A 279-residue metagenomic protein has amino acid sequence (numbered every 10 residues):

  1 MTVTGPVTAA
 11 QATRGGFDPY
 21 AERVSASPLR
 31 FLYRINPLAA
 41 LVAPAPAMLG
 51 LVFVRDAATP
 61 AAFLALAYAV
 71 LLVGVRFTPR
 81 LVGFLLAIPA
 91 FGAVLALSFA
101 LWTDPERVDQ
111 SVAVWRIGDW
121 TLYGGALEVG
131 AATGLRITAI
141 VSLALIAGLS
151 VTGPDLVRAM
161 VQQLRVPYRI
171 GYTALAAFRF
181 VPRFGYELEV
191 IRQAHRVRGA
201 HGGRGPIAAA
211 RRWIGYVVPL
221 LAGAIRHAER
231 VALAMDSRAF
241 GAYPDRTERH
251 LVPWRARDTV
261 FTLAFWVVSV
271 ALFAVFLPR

Functional and structural regions predicted by a protein language model:
M1-A57, F63-L72, F184-R279: Transmembrane alpha-helix interface motif
V24-S27, F31, R80, Y123 (+1 more regions): Juxtamembrane loop-transmembrane helix junctions in multi-pass integral membrane proteins, especially the extracellular
N36, L81-V82, A147, M235: Buried hydrophobic packing residues in well-ordered domains
V52, D56, R76-R80, I117 (+4 more regions): Membrane-helix interfacial "entry" motifs
R55, G74-V75, W102-T103, T152 (+2 more regions): Short helix-capping/hinge motifs at transmembrane helix termini and TM-loop junctions
A61, F77-L86: Interfacial helix-loop-helix linkers and transmembrane-helix boundary segments in multi-pass membrane proteins
L66-R76, A90-A96: Alpha-helical transmembrane segments and their membrane-interface exit regions
F84-I207: Juxtamembrane/interface alpha-helical elements of multi-pass membrane proteins
